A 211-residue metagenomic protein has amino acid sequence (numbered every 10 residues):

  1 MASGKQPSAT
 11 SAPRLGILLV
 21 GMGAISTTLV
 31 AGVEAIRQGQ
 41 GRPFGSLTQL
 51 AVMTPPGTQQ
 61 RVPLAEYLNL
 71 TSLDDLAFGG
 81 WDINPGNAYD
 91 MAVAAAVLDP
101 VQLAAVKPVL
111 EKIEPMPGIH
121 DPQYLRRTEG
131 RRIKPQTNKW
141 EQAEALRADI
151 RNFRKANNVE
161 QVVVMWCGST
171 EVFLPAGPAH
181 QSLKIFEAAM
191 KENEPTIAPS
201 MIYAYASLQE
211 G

Functional and structural regions predicted by a protein language model:
A2-E210: Metallocofactor- and cofactor-centric catalytic cores in central/energy metabolism, strongly enriched
